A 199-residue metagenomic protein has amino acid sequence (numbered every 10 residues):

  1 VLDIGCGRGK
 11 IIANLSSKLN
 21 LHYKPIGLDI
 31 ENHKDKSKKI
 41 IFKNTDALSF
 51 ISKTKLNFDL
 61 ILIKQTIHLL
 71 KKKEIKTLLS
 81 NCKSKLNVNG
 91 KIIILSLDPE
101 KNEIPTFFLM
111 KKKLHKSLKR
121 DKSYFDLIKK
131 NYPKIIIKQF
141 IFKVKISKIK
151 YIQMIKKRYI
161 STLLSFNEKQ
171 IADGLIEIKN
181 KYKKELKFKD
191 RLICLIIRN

Functional and structural regions predicted by a protein language model:
L2, G7-F50: Class I SAM-dependent methyltransferase SAM/SAH-binding core
F50-L56: Short amphipathic alpha-helix with an adjacent loop that forms part of the alpha/beta core around
L62: A conserved beta-strand element that flanks and buttresses the S-adenosyl-L-methionine
Q65-T66: Short catalytic micro-motifs in class I SAM-dependent methyltransferases
K76-V88: A short glycine-rich, Lys/Arg-flanked "PGG" loop and its adjoining helix->strand segment in the class I
I93-K119: Conserved class I S-adenosyl-L-methionine
L118-Y132: Short alpha-helix
I136-N199: Conserved Class I S-adenosyl-L-methionine
